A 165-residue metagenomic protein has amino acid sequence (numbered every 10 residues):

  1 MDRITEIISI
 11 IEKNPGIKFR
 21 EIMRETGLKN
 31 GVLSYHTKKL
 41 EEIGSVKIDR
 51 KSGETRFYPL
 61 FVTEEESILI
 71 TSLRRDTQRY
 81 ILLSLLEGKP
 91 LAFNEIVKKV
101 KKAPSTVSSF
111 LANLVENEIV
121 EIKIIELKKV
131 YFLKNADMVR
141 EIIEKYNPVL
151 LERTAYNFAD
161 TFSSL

Functional and structural regions predicted by a protein language model:
M1, T5-K13, L28, R79-E87 (+2 more regions): Long, low-complexity, charge-rich intrinsically disordered regions
M1-E6, G53-R79: Short alpha-helical segments that sit at the start of domains
I17-F19, A92: Residues that mark the N-terminal boundary/hinge immediately upstream of a DNA-recognition element
E21-E25, E95-K99: A short acidic, leucine-rich amphipathic alpha-helix
H36-G44, F110-N117: Basic amphipathic alpha-helical segments that dock to polyanions
I48-V62, I124, Y131: Charged low-complexity interaction tracts in eukaryotic proteins
